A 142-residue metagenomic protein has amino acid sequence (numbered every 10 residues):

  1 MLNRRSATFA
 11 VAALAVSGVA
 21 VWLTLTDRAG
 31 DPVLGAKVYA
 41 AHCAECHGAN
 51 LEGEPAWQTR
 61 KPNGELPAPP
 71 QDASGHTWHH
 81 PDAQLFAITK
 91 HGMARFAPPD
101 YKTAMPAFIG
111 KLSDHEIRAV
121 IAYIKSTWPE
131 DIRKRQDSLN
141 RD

Functional and structural regions predicted by a protein language model:
M1-A13: N-terminal Sec-pathway targeting helices
V16-A40, K134-Q136: Electrostatic cytochrome c docking/interface patches
A36, E52-F86, A104-L112: Gly/Gly-Pro-rich "capping" loops immediately C-terminal to redox-active cysteine motifs in periplasmic/lumenal
A40, A97-D142: Flexible coil segments in periplasmic/lumen-exposed cytochrome c-class electron-transfer proteins
A40-C43, G48: Aromatic-flanked redox-active Cys/Sec active sites in thiol-based oxidoreductases, especially the WC-centered
H47, K90-M93, K125-W128: Protein kinase-like catalytic domain
L51, H76, M93-A94, P129: Generic structural signal for secondary-structure transition and capping sites
